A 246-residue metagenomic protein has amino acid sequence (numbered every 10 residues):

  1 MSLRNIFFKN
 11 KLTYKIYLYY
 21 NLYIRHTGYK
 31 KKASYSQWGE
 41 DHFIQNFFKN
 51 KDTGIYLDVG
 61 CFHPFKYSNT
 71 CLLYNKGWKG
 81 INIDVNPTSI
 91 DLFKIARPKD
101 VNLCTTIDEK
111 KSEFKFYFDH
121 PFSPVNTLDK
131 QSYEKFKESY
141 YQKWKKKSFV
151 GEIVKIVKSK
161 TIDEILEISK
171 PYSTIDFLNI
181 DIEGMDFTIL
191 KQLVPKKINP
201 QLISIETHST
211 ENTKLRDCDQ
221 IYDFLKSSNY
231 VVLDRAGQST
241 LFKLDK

Functional and structural regions predicted by a protein language model:
M1-K246: Phosphate/nucleotide-binding beta-alpha loop and adjacent structural elements of enzyme active sites
